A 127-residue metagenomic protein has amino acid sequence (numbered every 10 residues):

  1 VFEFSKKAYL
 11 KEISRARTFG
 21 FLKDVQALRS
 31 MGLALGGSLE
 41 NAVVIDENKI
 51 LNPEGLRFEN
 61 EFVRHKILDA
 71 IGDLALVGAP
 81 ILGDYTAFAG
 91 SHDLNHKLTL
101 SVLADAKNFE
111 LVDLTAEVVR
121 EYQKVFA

Functional and structural regions predicted by a protein language model:
V1-A127: C-terminal regulatory domains involved in ligand/effector binding and gene-expression control
